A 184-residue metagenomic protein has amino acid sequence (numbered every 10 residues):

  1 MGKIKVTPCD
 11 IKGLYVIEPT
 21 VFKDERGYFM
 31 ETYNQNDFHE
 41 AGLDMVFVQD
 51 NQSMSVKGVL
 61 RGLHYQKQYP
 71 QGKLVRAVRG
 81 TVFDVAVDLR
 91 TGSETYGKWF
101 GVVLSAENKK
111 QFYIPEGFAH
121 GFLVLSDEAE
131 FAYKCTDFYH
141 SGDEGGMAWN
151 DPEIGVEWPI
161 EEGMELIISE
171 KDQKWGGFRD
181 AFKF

Functional and structural regions predicted by a protein language model:
M1-E107, S126-E128, C135-F184: Non-catalytic, conserved peripheral segments adjacent to functional cores
F112, H120-L125, Y133: Short beta-strand His + acidic residue motifs that chelate non-heme Fe in jelly-roll/DSBH and cupin folds
